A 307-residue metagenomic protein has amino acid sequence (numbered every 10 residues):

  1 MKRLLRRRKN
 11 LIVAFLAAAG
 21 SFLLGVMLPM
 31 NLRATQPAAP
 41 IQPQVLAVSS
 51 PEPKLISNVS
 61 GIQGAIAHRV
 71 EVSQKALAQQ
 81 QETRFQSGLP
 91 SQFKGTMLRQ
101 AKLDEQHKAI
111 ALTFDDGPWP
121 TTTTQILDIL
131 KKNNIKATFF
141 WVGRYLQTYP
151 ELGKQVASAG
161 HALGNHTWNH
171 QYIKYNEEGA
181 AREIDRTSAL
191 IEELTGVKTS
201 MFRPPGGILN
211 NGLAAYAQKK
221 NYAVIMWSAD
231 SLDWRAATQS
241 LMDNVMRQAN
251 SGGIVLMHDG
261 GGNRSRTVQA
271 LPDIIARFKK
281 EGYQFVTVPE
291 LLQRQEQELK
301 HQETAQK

Functional and structural regions predicted by a protein language model:
K2-L112, W119-Q125, K132, I274 (+1 more regions): N-terminal pre-catalytic segment of deacetylase/amide-hydrolase enzymes
L16-A19, K75-L77, Y145, E192-M201 (+1 more regions): Short N-terminal helix-initiation segments at or just after the protein's N-terminus
A17, F22, N58-G61, F85 (+8 more regions): Generic detector of intrinsically disordered, low-complexity, polar/charged segments
A76-Y175, G179, E183, S188-L190: Active-site beta->alpha N-cap acidic-glycine motif
Q125, E151, Q171-Q284, P289-K307: Catalytic domains of cell-wall/extracellular-matrix polysaccharide-remodeling enzymes, centered on de-N-acetylation
